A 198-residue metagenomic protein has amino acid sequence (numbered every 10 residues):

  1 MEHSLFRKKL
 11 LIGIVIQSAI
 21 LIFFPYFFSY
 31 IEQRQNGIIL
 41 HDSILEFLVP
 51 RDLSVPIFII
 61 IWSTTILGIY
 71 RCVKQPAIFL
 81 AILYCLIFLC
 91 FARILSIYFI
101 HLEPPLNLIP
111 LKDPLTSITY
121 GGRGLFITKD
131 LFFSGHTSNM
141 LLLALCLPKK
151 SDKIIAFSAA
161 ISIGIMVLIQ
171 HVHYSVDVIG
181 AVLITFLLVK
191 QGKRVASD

Functional and structural regions predicted by a protein language model:
M1-T65, L102, I109-D113: N-terminal transmembrane-helix/juxtamembrane module of multi-pass inner/ER membrane proteins
I16, I20-F24, F28, A92-I97 (+2 more regions): Alpha-helical transmembrane segments of multipass membrane proteins
L21-F23, C90-S96, A160-H171: Aromatic-anchored segments of alpha-helical transmembrane domains
I31-S43, V73-K153, A160: Membrane-interface loops
P56-T64, S134-N139, I179-L183: Membrane-embedded alpha-helical segments of multi-pass membrane proteins, especially the transmembrane helices
I66-I69, I94-L95, L141, I161-I165 (+1 more regions): Alpha-helical transmembrane segments of multipass membrane proteins
P104, T128-F132, S162-L188: Interfacial helix-loop-helix junctions of multi-pass membrane proteins
A144-P148, T185-K193: Hydrophobic transmembrane alpha-helices
